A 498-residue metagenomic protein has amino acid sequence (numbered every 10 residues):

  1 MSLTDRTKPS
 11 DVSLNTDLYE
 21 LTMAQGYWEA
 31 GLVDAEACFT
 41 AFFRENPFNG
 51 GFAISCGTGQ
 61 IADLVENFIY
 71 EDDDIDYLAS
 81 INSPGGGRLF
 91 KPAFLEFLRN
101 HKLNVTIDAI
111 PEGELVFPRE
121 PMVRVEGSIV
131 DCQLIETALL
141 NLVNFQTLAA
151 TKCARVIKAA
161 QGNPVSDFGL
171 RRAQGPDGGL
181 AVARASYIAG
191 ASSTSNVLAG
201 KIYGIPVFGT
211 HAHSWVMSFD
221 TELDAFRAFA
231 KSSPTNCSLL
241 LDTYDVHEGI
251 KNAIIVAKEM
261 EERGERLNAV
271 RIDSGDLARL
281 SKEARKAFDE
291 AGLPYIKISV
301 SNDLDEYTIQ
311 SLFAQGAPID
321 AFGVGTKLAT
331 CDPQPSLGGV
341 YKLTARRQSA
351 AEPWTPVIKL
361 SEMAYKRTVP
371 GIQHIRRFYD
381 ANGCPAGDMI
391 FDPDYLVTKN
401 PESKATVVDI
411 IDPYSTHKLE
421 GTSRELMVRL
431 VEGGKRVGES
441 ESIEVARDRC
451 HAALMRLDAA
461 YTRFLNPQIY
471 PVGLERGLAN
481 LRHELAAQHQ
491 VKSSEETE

Functional and structural regions predicted by a protein language model:
M1-T235, E262, R266, K342-E498: Ordered alpha/beta subdomains of enzyme catalytic regions
S214-A386: Glycine-rich phosphate/ribose-binding loops and adjacent secondary-structure elements that form binding surfaces
